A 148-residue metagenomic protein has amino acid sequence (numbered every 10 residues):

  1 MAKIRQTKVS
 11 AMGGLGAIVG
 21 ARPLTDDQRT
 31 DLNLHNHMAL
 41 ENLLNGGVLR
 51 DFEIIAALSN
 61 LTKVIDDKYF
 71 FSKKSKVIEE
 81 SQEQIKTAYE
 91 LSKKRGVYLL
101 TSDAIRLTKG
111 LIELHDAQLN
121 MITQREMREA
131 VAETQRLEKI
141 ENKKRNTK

Functional and structural regions predicted by a protein language model:
M1-I18, R145-K148: Short Lys/Arg-rich cationic patches that frequently serve as NLS/NoLS or arginine-rich RNA/DNA-binding motifs
A11-M12, D31-H37, D51-I54, L58 (+3 more regions): Short amphipathic alpha-helical segments that mediate assembly, nucleic-acid/protein binding, or membrane association
G13-G47, K73-L99, E133-K144: Short, flexible domain-boundary/linker segments around small modular repeats
D26-D27, D31, D51, D66-D67 (+2 more regions): Acidic-enriched, low-complexity/disordered segments with a strong bias for Aspartate over Glutamate
E41-A56, K93-G110, T123: Short, low-complexity cationic-aromatic patches
A56-T87, E113, A117-T134: Extended intrinsically disordered, low-complexity coil regions enriched in Ser, Thr, Gly, Ala and often Pro
Y98-K148: Amphipathic alpha-helical binding modules
